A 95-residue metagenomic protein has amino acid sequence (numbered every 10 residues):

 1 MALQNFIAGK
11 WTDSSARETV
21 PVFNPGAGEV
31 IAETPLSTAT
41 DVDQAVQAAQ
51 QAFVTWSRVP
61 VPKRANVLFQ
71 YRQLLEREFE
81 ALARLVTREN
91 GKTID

Functional and structural regions predicted by a protein language model:
M1-T34, N66, Q70: Terminal low-complexity tails and localization/encapsulation signals of metabolic enzymes
I31-D95: Glycine-rich loop-to-alpha-helix module at the N-terminal edge of alpha/beta enzyme cores
